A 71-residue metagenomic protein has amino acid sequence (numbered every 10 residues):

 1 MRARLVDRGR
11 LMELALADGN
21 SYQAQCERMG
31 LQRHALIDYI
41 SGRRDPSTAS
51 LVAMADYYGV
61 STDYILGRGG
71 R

Functional and structural regions predicted by a protein language model:
M1, D38, D56, L66-R71: Short, charged recognition helix plus adjacent turn of helix-turn-helix-like nucleic-acid-binding domains
M1-N20, A24: A short, Lys/Arg-rich alpha-helix, primarily the initiator
L14, R28, Y39, R68: Residues in the recognition helix of alpha-helical DNA-binding motifs
L16, E27, D56: Alpha-helical residues within the helix-turn-helix
G19-D38: Short alpha-helical DNA-recognition segment
G19-S21, P46-A49: Residue-level signal for the short linker/turn that defines the boundary of a DNA-recognition helix
H34, R44, D63: Key DNA-contact positions within bacterial/archaeal DNA-binding proteins
A49-Y64: DNA major-groove recognition helix of helix-turn-helix/homeodomain DNA-binding modules
